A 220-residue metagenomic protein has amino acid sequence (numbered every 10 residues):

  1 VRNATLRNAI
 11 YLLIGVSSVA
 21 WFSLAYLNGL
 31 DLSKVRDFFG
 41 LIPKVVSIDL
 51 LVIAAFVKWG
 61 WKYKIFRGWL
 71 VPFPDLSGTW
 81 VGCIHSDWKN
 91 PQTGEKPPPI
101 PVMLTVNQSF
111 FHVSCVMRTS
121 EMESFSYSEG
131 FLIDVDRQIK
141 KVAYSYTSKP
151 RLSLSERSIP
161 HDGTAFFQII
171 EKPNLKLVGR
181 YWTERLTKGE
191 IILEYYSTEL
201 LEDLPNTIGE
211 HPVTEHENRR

Functional and structural regions predicted by a protein language model:
V1-S77, H85-K89, I192, Y196-R220: Amphipathic/hydrophobic helical signal segments and adjacent flexible N-terminal regions that mediate secretion
I65, P98, P160-T164: Charged, amphipathic alpha-helical segments
G68-T79, M103-F111: Alpha-helical membrane-embedding segments and immediately adjacent membrane-interface amphipathic helices
W69-F73, E95-P97, V106, I133-V135 (+2 more regions): Sterically constrained small-residue positions within well-ordered secondary structures of folded domains
P74-P97, M117, L177-T183: Tryptophan-anchored aromatic micro-motifs
I84-W88, V106-H112, T119-E121, S148-P150 (+2 more regions): Beta-strand elements of well-folded, non-transmembrane domains
G94-I133: N-terminal glycine/threonine-rich, aromatic-flanked beta-hairpin/loop signature
S124-R220: Cytosol-/stroma-facing membrane-proximal "stalk/adaptor" domains immediately downstream of transmembrane anchors
